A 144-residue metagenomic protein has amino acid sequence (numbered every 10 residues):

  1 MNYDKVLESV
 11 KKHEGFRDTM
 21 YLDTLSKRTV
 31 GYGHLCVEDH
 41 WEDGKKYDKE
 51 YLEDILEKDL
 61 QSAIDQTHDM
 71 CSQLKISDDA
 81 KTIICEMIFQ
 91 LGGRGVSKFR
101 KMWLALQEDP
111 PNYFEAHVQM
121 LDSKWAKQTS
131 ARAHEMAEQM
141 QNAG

Functional and structural regions predicted by a protein language model:
M1-L25, H34, E38-W41, Y47 (+4 more regions): Long, amphipathic alpha-helical surface segments
L25-K27, D79: Extracytoplasmic
T67-M70: Conserved, well-structured interaction surfaces
Q73-A80: Structural motif
K81-C85, F99: Surface-exposed aromatic
C85-L91: Short, hydrophobic/amphipathic alpha-helical patches that form generic packing surfaces within helical domains
